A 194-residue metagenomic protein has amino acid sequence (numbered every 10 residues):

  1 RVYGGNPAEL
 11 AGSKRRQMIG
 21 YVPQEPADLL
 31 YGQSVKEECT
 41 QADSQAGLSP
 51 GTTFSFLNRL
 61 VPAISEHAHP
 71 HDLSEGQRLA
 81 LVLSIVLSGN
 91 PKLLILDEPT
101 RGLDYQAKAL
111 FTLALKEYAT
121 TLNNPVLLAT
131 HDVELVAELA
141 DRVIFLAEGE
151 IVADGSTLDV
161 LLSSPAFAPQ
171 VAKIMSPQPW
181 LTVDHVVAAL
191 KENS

Functional and structural regions predicted by a protein language model:
R1-K14: ABC ATPase NBD Q-loop/coupling interface
L48-S65: Conserved ABC ATPase "signature" region
H69, E98-P99: Walker B catalytic motif
T130-H131: H-loop/switch region of ABC-family ATPase nucleotide-binding domains
V136-E138: A short, surface-exposed alpha-helical micro-motif characterized by mixed small hydrophobic and charged/polar residues
E150-I174: Conserved beta-strand-loop-alpha-helix hinge in the C-terminal portion of ABC ATPase nucleotide-binding domains
F167-S194: ABC ATPase nucleotide-binding domains
